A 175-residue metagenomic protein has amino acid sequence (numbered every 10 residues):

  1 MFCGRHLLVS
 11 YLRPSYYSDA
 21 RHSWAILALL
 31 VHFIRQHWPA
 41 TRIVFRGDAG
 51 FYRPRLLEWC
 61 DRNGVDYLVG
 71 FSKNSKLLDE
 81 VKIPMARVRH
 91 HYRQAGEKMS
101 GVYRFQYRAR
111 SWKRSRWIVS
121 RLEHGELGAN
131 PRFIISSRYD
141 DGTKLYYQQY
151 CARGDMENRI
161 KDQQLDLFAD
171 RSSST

Functional and structural regions predicted by a protein language model:
M1-W38: Electropositive, glycine- and tryptophan-enriched low-complexity nucleic-acid-binding patches
R5, D48, E157: Conserved, mostly hydrophobic/aromatic
S15, G50-Y52, S72-N74: Active-site beta-loop-alpha junctions enriched in small/polar residues
A40-F51: Acidic/histidine-rich, metal-coordinating catalytic segments
R53-E58, L78-K82: A short acidic (Asp/Glu
L57-D66: Short, surface-exposed basic-aromatic patches at helix termini and helix-loop junctions that form
D66-Q164: An anionic, glycine-rich sequence signature occurring as long contiguous blocks
R171-T175: Basic, amphipathic alpha-helical segments enriched in Lys/Arg and hydrophobic/aromatic residues
